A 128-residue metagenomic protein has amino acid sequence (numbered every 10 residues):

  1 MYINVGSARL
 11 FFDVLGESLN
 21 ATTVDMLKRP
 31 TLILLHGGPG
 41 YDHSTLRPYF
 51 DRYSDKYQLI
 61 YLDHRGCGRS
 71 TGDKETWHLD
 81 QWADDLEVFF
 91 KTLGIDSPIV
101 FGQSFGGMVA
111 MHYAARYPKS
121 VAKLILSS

Functional and structural regions predicted by a protein language model:
M1-V5: Short acidic-hydrophobic surface loop/beta-edge motif
S7-E75, F89: Conserved HGGG/HGGXW glycine-rich cap/lid loop of the alpha/beta-hydrolase fold
P30, H78, D85, S104 (+1 more regions): Amphipathic alpha-helical recognition patches that constitute DNA-binding helices
P48, D84-D85, V109: Short Gly/charged-rich anion-binding patches and loops
D55, V88, A115-K119: Short, well-ordered alpha-helices that flank and scaffold nucleotide-derived cofactor binding pockets
D80-P98: Conserved acidic catalytic loop of the alpha/beta-hydrolase fold
D96-S128: Conserved hydrolase catalytic core segment
